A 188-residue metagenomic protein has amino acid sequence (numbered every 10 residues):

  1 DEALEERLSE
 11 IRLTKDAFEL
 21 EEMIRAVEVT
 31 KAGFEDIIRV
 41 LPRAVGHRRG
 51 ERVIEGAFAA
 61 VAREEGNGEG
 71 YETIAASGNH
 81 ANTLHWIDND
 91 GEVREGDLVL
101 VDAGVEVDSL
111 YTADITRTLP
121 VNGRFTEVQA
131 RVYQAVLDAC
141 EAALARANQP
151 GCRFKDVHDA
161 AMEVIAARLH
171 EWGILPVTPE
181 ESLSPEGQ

Functional and structural regions predicted by a protein language model:
D1-Q188: Active-site neighborhoods and metal-handling regions in enzymes and metal-associated proteins
